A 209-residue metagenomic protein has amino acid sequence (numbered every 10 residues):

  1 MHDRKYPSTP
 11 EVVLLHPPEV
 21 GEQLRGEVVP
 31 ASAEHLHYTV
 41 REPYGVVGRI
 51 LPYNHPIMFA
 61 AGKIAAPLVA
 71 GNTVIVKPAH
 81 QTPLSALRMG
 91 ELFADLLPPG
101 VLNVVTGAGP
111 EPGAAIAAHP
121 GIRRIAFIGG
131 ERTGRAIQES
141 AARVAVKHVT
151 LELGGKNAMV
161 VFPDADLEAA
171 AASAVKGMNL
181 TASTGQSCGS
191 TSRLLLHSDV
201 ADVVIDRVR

Functional and structural regions predicted by a protein language model:
M1-A60, I64, L97, L102: N-terminal Rossmann NAD(P)-binding subdomain characteristic of aldehyde/semialdehyde dehydrogenases
T9, H55, Q81-L84, P110-E111 (+1 more regions): Short alpha-helical
L36-H37, V104-R123: A structured beta-alpha segment of the ubiquitous adenosine-cofactor-binding alpha/beta core
A60-G113, A145: PLP-dependent aminotransferase-like
A65, R124-I128: Periplasmic-binding protein-like
V76, V104-T106, F127-G129, V149-L153: General beta-strand structural signal in soluble alpha/beta enzymes
L97, A118, R124, R132-R209: ALDH superfamily catalytic-core signature
